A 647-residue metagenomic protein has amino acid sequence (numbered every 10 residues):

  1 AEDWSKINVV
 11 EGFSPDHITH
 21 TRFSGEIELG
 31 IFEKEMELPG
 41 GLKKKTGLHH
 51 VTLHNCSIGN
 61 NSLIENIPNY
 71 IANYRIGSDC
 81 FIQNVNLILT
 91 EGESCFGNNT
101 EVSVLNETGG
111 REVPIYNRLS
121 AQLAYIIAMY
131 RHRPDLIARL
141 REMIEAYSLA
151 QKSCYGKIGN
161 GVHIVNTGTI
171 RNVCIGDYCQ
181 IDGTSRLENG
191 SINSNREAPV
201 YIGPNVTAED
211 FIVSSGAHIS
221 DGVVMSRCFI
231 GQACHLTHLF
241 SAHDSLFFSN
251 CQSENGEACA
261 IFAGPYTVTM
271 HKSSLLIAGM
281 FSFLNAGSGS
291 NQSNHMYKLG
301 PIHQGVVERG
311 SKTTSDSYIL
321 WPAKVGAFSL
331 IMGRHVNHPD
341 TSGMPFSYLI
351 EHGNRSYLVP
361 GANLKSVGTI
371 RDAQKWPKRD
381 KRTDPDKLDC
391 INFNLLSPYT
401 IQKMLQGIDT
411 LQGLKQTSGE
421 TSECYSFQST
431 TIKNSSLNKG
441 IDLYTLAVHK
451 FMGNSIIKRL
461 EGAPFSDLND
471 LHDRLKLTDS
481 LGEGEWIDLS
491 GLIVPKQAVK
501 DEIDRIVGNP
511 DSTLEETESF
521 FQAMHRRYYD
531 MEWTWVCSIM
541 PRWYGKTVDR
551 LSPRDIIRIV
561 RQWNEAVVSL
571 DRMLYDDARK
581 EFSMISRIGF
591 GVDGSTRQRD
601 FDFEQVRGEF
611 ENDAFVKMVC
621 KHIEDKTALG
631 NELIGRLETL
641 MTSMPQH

Functional and structural regions predicted by a protein language model:
V9-F32, M36-L48, E65-Y147, D182-G183 (+4 more regions): Glycine-rich hexapeptide-repeat left-handed beta-helix
N69-Y70, Y74-I76, C80-F81, N86-F96 (+9 more regions): Long, charge-dense tracts
H352-H647: Long, compositionally biased intrinsically disordered regions
